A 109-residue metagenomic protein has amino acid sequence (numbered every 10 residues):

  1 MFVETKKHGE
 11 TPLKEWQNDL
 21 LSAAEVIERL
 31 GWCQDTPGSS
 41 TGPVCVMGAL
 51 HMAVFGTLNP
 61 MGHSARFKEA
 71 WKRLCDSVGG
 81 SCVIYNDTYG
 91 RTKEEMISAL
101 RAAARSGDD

Functional and structural regions predicted by a protein language model:
M1-D109: Domain-length accessory/inserted modules outside core catalytic folds
